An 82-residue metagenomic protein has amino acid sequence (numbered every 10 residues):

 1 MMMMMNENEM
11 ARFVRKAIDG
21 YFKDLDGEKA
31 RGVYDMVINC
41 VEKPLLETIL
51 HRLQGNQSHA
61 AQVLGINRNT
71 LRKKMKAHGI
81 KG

Functional and structural regions predicted by a protein language model:
M2-A11, K16-G82: Bacterial C-terminal helix-turn-helix
